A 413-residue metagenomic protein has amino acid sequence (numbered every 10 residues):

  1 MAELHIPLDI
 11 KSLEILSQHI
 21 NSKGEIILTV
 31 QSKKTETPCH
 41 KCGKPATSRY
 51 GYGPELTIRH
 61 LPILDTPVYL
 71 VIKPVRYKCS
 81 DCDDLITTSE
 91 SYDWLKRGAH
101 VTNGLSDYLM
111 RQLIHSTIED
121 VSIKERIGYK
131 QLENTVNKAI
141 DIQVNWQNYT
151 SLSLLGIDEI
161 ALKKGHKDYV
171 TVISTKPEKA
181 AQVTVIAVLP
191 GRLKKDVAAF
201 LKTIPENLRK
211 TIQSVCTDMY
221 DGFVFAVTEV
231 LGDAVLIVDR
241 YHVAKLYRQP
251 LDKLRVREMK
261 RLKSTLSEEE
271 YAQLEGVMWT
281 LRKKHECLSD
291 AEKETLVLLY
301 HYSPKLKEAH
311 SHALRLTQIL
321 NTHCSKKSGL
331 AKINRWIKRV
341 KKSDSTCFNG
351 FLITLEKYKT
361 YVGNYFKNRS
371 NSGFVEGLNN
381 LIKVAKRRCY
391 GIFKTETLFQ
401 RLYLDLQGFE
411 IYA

Functional and structural regions predicted by a protein language model:
M1-D84, T88-Y92: Short, conserved DNA-binding cores of transcription-related domains
L28, C39, C79, V121 (+5 more regions): Short, conserved catalytic/metal-binding motifs centered on acidic residues
G43, T57-L155, E159-H166, K210-I212 (+1 more regions): Short, positively charged, Gly/Tyr-enriched micro-motifs that form contact patches at catalytic or ligand/partner
R97-D107, A187-G191, K341-S343, N349: Acidic, glycine-enriched active-site microenvironments
E133-S214, D221-A226, D233: RNase H-like nuclease fold core
D218-D221, V227-E268, E376: Conserved beta-strand -> loop -> alpha-helix junction used to position metal-binding or nucleic-acid-contacting
E270-D344: Helix-loop elements that line ligand-binding/catalytic pockets
I337-A413: Basic, amphipathic alpha-helical segments enriched in Lys/Arg and hydrophobic/aromatic residues
